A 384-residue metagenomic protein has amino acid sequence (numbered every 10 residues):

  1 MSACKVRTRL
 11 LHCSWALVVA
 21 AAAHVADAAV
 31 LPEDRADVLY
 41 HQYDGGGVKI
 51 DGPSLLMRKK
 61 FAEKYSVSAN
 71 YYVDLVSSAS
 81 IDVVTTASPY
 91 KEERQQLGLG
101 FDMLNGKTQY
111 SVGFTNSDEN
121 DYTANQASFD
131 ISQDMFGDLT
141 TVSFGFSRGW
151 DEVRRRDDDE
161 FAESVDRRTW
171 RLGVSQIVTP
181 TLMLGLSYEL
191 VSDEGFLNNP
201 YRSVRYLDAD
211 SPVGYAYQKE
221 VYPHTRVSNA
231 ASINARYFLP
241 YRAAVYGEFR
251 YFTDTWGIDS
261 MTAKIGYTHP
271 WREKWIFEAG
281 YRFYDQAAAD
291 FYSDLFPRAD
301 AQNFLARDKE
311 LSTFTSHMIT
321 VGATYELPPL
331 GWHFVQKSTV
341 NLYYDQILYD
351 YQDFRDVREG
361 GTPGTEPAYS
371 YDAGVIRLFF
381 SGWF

Functional and structural regions predicted by a protein language model:
A26-E33, K64, K107, F136-T140 (+4 more regions): Short loop/turn motifs that connect adjacent beta-strands in outer-membrane beta-barrel proteins
A29, K59, F101-N105, Q133 (+6 more regions): Residue-level signature of outer-membrane beta-barrel architecture
A36-Q42, A69-V73, V112-N116, A127-F129 (+8 more regions): Transmembrane beta-barrel strands of outer-membrane/channel proteins
Y40-Y43, V83-S88, G113-S117, S128-D130 (+6 more regions): Extracellular loop and loop/strand-boundary signature of outer-membrane beta-barrel proteins
V48-P53, S80-T85, Y122-D130, G145 (+6 more regions): Outer-membrane beta-barrel translocator domains and adjoining extracellular loop/strand segments of Gram-negative
K49-P53, K91-L97, L104, T123-A127 (+5 more regions): Residues that define the transmembrane beta-barrel architecture of outer-membrane proteins
N70-G100, L139-N198, R202-S203, E278-E326: Outer-membrane beta-barrel translocator/channel fold
I131, T179-T181, I319-Y325, Y371-F384: Outer-membrane beta-barrel "beta-signal"
